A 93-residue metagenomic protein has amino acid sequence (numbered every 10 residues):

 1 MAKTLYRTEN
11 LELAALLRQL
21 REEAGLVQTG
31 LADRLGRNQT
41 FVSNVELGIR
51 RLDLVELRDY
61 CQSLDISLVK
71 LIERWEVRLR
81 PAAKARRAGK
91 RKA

Functional and structural regions predicted by a protein language model:
M1-E23: A short, Lys/Arg-rich alpha-helix, primarily the initiator
A2, Q62, K70-A93: Short, charged recognition helix plus adjacent turn of helix-turn-helix-like nucleic-acid-binding domains
A15-R34, D59, R86-R87, R91: Short basic helix-loop element that most often maps to the first helix and adjoining turn of HTH DNA-binding modules
T29, T40, R50, V69: Key DNA-contact positions within bacterial/archaeal DNA-binding proteins
I49-D59: Short, basic-rich loop-to-helix N-cap that marks the start of a DNA-contacting helix
